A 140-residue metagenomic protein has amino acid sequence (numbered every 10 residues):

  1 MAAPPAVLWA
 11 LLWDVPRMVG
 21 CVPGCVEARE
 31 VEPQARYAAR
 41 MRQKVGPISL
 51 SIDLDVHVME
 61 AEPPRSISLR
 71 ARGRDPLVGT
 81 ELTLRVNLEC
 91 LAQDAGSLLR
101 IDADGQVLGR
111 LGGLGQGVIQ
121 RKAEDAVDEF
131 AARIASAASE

Functional and structural regions predicted by a protein language model:
M1-A38, E140: Hydrophobic ligand-binding cavity/cleft-lining segments
A2, R29, R40, H57 (+2 more regions): Generic structural detector for well-ordered beta-strands
L8, M18, V58, I101 (+1 more regions): Hydrophobic pocket/interface hotspot
C25-V26, D53-E60, T83-A92: Hydrophobic/aromatic beta-strand elements that line small-molecule binding cavities or substrate pockets in beta-rich
R29-G73: Glycine-rich portal/gate segments that line the openings of hydrophobic small-molecule binding cavities
R70-R121: Beta-strand/loop substructures that line and gate deep hydrophobic ligand-binding cavities in soluble
L108-E140: A conserved amphipathic terminal alpha-helix motif
